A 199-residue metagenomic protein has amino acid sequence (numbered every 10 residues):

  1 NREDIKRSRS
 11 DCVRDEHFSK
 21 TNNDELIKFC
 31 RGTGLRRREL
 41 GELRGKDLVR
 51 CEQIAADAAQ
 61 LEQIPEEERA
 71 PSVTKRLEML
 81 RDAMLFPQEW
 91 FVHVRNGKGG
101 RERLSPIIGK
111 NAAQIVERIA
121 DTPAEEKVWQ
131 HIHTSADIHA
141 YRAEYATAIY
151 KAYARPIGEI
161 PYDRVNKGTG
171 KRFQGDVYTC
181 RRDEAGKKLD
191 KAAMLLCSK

Functional and structural regions predicted by a protein language model:
N1-R14, G99-K110: DNA breakage-rejoining catalytic core of tyrosine-based enzymes
R7-R37, A185-K191: Basic, Lys/Arg- and aromatic-enriched nucleic-acid-binding interface segment
H17, R50-Q60, R76-A83, Y153-Y162 (+1 more regions): Alpha-helix termini
F29-L85: Short, charged phosphate-coordinating catalytic segments
E66-T74, N96-R118, E125-Y145: C-terminal catalytic core of Y-nucleophile DNA break-rejoin enzymes
F86-R95, W129: Generic recognition of long tandem-repeat/solenoid scaffolds
H131-L196: Short basic/aromatic active-site micro-motif
